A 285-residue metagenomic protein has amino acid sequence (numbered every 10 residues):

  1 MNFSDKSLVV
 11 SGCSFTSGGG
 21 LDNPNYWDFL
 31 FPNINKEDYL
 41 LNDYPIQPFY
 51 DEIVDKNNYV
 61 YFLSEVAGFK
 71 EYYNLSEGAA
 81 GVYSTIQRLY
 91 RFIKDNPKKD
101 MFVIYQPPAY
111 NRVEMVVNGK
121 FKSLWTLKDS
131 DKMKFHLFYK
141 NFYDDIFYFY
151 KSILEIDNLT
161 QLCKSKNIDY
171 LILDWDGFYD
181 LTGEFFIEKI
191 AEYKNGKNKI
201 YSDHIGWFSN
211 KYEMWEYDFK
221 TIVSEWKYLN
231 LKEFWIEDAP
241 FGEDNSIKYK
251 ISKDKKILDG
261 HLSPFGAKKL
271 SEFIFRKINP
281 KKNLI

Functional and structural regions predicted by a protein language model:
M1-Y83, D95, K269: Serine-esterase "nucleophile elbow" of acetyl-processing enzymes
Y83-Y90: Metal-dependent catalytic neighborhoods of phosphoester/phosphodiester hydrolases
Y90-I285: Alpha-helical cap/lid subdomain in secreted, periplasmic, or secretory-pathway luminal O-acyl-processing enzymes
